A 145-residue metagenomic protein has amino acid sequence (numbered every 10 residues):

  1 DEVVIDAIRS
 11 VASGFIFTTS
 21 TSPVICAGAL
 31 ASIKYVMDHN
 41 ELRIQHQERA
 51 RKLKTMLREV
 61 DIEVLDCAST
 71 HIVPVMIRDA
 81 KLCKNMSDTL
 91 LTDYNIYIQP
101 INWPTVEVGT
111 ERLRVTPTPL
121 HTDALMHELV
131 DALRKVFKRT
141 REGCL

Functional and structural regions predicted by a protein language model:
D1-S69, L82: Active-site C-terminal subdomain of aminotransferase-like
T19, Q99, T116: Non-cysteine beta-strand/loop elements that form the S-adenosyl-L-methionine
L30, D123-V130: Short, amphipathic alpha-helical "lid/cap" segments that border enzyme active or binding sites
I44-K54, R58-N95, W103-T105, G109-T110 (+2 more regions): Conserved PLP-binding catalytic core of the aspartate aminotransferase-like
V64-C67, V130-V136: Extracellular cadherin-type adhesion modules in metazoan precursor proteins
M86-L91, E128-R134: Short amphipathic alpha-helices in soluble, non-transmembrane regions that often serve as interface/regulatory elements
T92-Y97, L133-R141: A common structural junction motif
G143-L145: Eukaryotic N-terminal low-complexity, Ser/Thr- and Lys/Arg-rich leader segments that predominantly function as
